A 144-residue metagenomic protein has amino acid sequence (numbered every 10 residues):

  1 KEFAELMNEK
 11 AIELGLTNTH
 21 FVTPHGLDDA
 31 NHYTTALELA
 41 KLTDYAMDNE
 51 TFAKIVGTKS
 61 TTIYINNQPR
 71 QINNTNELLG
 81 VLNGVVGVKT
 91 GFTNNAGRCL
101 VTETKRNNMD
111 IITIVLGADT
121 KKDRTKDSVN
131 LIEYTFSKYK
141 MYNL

Functional and structural regions predicted by a protein language model:
E2-T19: Short, charged, amphipathic alpha-helices and their helix-cap/turn boundaries
N8, T23, N74-N76: Asparagine-centered polar/low-complexity signal
L16-T17, D28-L144: Domain-terminus/edge residues, biased toward the C-terminal soluble/receptor-binding domains of extracytoplasmic
T19-H25: Short beta-strands and strand-loop turn motifs
